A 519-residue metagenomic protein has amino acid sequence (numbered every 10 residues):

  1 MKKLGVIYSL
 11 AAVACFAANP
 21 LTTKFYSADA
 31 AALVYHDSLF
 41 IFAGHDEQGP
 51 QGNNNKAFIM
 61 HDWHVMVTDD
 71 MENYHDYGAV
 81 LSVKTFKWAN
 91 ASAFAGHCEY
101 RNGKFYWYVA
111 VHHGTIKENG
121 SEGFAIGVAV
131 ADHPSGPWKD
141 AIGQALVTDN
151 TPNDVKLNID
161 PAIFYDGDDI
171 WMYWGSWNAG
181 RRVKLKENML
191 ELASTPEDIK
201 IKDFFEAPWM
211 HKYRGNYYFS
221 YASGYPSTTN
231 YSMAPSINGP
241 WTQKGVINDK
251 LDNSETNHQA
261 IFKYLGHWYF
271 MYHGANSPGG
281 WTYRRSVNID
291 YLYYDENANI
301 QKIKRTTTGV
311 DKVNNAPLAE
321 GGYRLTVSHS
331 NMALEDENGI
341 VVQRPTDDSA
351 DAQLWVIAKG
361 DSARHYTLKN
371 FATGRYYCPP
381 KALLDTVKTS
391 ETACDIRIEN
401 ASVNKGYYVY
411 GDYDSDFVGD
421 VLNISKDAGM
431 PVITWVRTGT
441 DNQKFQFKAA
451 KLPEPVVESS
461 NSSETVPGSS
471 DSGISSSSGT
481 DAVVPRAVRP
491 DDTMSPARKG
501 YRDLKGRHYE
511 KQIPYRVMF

Functional and structural regions predicted by a protein language model:
M1-L4: Positively charged n-region of N-terminal signal peptides that target proteins for export
L10-A17: Hydrophobic h-region of N-terminal signal peptides that target proteins for export in Gram-negative bacteria
A18-A93, E99-E206, K212-Y217, Y221-D252 (+6 more regions): Beta-rich carbohydrate-recognition and catalytic domains
H36-D37, N102, G167, W177 (+10 more regions): Residue-level signal for tight coil/turn positions that link beta-strands
T307-G322, S362, K448-A487: Low-complexity, Pro/Thr/Ser/Gly/Ala-rich linker/spacer regions in secreted, extracellular modular proteins
A316-P455: Lectin-like carbohydrate-binding module/patch detector with strong preference for beta-trefoil
V466-F519: C-terminal outer-membrane/trafficking sorting elements
